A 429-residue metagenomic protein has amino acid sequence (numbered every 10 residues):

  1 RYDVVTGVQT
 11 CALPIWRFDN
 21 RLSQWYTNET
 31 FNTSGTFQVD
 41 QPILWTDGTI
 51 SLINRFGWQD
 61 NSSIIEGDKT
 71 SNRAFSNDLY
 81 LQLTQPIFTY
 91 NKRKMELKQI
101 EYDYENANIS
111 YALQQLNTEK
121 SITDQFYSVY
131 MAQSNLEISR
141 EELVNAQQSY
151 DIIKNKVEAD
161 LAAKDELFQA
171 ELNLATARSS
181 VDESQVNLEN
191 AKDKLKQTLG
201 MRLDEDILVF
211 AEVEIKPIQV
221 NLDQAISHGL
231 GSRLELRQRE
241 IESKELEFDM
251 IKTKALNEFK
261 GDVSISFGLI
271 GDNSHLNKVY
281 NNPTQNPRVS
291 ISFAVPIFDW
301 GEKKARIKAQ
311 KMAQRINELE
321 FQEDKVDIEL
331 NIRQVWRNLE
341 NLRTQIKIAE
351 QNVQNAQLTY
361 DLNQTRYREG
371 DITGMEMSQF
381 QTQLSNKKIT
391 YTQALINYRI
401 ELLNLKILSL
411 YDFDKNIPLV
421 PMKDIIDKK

Functional and structural regions predicted by a protein language model:
R1, G231-E235: Short loop-to-helix capping motifs
Y2-C11: Single conserved hydrophobic/aromatic residue that forms the stacking wall/gate of nucleotide- or nucleobase-binding
A12-L81, F210-N221, I251, S264-V295 (+1 more regions): Small/polar, glycine/serine/threonine/aspartate-rich low-complexity segments that form flexible
R17, L203, V209, I215 (+2 more regions): Acidic, low-complexity, intrinsically disordered peripheral segments
L44-R73, I87-Q115, R140, D165 (+5 more regions): Sec/SRP-type N-terminal targeting helices
K98, Y102, N108-H228, N338 (+4 more regions): Periplasmic alpha-helical coiled-coil/stalk elements that build and connect Gram-negative outer-membrane
V157-L161, Y367-D371, L408: A short glycine-centered flexible hinge/capping loop motif at secondary-structure junctions
